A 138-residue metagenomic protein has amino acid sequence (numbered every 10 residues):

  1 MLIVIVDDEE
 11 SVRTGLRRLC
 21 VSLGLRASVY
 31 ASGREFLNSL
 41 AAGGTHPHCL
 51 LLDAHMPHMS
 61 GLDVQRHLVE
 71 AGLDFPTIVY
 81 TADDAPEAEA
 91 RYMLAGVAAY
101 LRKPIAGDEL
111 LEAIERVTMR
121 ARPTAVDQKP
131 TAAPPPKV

Functional and structural regions predicted by a protein language model:
E10-S28, A95: Two-component/phosphorelay signaling modules centered on CheY-like receiver
V29-C49: Acidic, metal-coordinating helix/loop segments flanking the phosphotransfer/catalytic sites of two-component signaling
A31-S32, S60-V64: Acidic catalytic/metal-coordinating carboxylates
N38, L62-L73: Short amphipathic alpha-helix used as the core "switch/output" element in two-component signaling
M56: Receiver (REC) domain active-site loop signature in two-component systems and cognate sites in sensor histidine kinases
D63, D84-A99: Alpha4 helix (beta4-alpha4-beta5 surface) of REC/receiver domains from two-component response regulators
E87, I105-I114: C-terminal output helix
